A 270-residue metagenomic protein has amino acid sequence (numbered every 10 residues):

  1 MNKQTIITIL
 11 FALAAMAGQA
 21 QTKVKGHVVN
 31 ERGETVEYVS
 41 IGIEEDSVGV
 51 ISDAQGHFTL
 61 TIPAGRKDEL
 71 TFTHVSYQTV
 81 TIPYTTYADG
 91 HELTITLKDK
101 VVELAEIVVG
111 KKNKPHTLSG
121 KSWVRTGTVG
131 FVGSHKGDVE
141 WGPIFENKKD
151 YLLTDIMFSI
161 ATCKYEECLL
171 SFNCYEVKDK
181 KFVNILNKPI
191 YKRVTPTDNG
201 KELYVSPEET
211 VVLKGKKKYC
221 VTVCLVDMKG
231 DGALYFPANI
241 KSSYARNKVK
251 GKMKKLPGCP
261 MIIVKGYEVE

Functional and structural regions predicted by a protein language model:
Q21-V36: Structural motif
E34, T59-K67, K214-K216: Short Pro-Gly-centered beta-turn/loop motif in secreted/extracellular proteins
I43, T71-I82: A short, solvent-exposed loop/turn motif at the edges and junctions of modular extracellular/periplasmic domains
S47-H57: Short, acidic Ser/Thr/Gly-rich low-complexity loop/linker segments typical of extracellular and cell-surface proteins
T73-Y77, E92-V129: Short, acidic, small-residue-rich periplasmic hinge/interaction motif at the N-terminus of Gram-negative outer-membrane
L152-C163, V223: A short beta-strand element within beta-rich, extracytoplasmic domains of secreted/secretory-pathway proteins
E166-K241: Aromatic- and Gly/Pro-enriched, solvent-exposed loop/edge beta-strand patches characteristic of beta-rich domains
I240-E270: PGST-rich, cysteine-poor low-complexity/disordered linker and tail segments that act as flexible spacers
